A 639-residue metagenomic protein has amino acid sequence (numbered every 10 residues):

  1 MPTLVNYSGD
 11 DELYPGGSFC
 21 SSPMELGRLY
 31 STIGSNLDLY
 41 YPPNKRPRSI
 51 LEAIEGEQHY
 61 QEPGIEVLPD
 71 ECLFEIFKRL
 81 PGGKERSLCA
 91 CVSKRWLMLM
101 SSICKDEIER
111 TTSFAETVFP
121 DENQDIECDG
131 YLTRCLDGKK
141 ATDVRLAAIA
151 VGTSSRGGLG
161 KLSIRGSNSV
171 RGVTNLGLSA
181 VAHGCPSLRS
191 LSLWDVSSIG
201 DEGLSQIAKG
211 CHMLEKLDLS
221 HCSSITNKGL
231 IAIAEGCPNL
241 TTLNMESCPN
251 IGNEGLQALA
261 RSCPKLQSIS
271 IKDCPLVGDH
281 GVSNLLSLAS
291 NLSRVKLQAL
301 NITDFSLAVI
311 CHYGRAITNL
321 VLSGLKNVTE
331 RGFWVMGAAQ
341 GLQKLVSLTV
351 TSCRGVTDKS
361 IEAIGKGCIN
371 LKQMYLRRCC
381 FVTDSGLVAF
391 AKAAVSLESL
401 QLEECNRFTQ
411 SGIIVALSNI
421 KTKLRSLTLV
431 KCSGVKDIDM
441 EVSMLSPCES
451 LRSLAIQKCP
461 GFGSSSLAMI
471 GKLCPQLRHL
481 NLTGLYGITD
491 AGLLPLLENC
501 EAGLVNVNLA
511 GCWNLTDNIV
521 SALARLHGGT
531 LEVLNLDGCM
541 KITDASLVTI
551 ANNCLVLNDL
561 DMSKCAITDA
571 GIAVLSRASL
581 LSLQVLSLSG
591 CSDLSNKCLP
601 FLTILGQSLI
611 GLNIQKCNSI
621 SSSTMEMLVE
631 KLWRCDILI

Functional and structural regions predicted by a protein language model:
M1-A182, P186-A208, H221-T226, L230-A234 (+19 more regions): N-terminal adaptor-interaction module of cullin-RING ubiquitin ligase components
I50-E55, P63, D121, L300 (+8 more regions): Glycine/serine-rich loop-strand microenvironments at binding/catalytic pocket rims
R95, N168, G172, S187 (+26 more regions): Position-specific detector for the leucine-rich repeat
I103, R156, L188, L214 (+16 more regions): Alpha-solenoid repeat scaffolds
R145, V173-G177, G200-G203, D218 (+27 more regions): The leucine-rich repeat
L162-I164, L191-L193, L217-L219, L243-M245 (+14 more regions): Conserved hydrophobic beta-strand positions in leucine-rich repeat
L178-H183, L204-G210, L230-G236, L256-S262 (+14 more regions): A structural signal for leucine-rich repeat
D559, V574, L581-I639: C-terminal interaction modules of eukaryotic adaptor/scaffold proteins
